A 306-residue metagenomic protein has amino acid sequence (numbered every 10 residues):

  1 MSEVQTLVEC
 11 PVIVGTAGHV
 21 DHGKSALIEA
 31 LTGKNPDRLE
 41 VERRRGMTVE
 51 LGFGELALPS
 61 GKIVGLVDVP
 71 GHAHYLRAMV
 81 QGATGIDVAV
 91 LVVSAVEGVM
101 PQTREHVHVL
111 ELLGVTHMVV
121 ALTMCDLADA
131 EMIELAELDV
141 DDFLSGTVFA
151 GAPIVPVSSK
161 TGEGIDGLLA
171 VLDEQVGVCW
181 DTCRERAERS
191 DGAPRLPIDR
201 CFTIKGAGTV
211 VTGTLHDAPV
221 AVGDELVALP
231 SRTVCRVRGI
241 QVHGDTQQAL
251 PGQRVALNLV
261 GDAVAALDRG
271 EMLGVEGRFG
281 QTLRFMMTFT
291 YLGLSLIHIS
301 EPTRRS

Functional and structural regions predicted by a protein language model:
S2-M47, G52-G65: Conserved G1/Walker A P-loop phosphate-binding module
T6, C125, D142-G293: Conserved catalytic-core segments of large NTP-driven translation/proteostasis enzymes
D21, L27, G46, L66-D68 (+10 more regions): Residue-level signature of catalytic and energy-coupling elements of molecular machines, predominantly ATP/GTP-dependent
L27-A30, A78, Q102-V109, L135-F143 (+1 more regions): Alpha-helical scaffold elements adjacent to nucleotide-binding pockets in ATP/GTP-utilizing enzyme cores
G46, L250-R254, S300: Solvent-exposed, conformationally flexible loop/turn segments
K62-H74: Switch II (G3) loop of P-loop NTPases
A73-H74, T84-E105, V115-V119, C125-E134: Conserved Switch II/interswitch segment of TRAFAC-class P-loop GTPases
I297-S306: Single conserved hydrophobic/aromatic residue that forms the stacking wall/gate of nucleotide- or nucleobase-binding
